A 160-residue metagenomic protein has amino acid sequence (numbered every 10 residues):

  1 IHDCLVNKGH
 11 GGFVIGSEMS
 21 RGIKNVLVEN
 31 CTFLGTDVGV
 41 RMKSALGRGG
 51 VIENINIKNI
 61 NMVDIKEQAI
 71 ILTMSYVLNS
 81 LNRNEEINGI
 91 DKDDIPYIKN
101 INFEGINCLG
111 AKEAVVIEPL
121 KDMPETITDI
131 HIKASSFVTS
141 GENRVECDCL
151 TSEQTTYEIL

Functional and structural regions predicted by a protein language model:
I1-L160: Extracellular/periplasmic carbohydrate-active domains that bind, remodel, or depolymerize complex polysaccharides
